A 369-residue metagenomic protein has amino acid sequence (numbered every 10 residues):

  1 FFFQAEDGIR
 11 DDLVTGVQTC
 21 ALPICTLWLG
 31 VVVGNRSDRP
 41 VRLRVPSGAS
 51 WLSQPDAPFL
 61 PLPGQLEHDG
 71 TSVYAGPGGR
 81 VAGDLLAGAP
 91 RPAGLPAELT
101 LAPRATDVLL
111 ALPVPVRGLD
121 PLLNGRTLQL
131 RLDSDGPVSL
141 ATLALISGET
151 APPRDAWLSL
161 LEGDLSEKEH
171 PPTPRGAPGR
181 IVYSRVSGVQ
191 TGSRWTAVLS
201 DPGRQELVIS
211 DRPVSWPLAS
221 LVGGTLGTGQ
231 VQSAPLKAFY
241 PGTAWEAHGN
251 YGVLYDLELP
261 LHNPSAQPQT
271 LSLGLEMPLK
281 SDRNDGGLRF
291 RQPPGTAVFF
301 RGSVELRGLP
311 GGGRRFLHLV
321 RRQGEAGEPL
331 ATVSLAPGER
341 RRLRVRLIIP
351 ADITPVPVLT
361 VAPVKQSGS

Functional and structural regions predicted by a protein language model:
F1, L128, S134-Q205, P213: Long, charge-rich, low-complexity intrinsically disordered regions
F2-C20: Single conserved hydrophobic/aromatic residue that forms the stacking wall/gate of nucleotide- or nucleobase-binding
V17, A21-L27, V32-S47, W51 (+4 more regions): Asparagine-centered strand-capping/turn motif at beta-strand->loop junctions
I24-G30, N124-R126, Y251-L257, R341-L343: Short, solvent-exposed loop/turn segments enriched in Ser/Thr/Gly
S37-Q54, G76-L86, L132, S272-D282 (+1 more regions): Short acidic, flexible loop segments centered on an aromatic residue
F59-G118, A297-L317, R321-I348: Intrinsically disordered, low-complexity Pro/Gly/Ser/Thr-rich segments with frequent PxxP/GP/PP motifs and embedded
P115-W157, I349-S369: Terminal connector regions
T191-S233, P241: Intrinsically disordered, low-complexity Ser/Thr/Pro/Gly-rich interaction regions that scaffold/cooperate
